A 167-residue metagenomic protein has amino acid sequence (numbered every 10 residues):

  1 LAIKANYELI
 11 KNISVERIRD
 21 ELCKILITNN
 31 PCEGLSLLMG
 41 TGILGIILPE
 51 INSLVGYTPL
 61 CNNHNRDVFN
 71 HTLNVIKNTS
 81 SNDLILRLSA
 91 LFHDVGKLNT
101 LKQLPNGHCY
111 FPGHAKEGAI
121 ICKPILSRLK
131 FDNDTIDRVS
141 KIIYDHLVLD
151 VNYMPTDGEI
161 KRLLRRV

Functional and structural regions predicted by a protein language model:
L1-R87, L91, V95-G113, E117-N133: Glycine- and charge-enriched loop/helix tracts that form the active or gating conduit in phosphate/cation-handling
Y57-R66, N70-K77, F131-V167: Histidine/acidic-rich helix-loop-helix segments that form or flank divalent-metal centers in metalloenzyme catalytic
